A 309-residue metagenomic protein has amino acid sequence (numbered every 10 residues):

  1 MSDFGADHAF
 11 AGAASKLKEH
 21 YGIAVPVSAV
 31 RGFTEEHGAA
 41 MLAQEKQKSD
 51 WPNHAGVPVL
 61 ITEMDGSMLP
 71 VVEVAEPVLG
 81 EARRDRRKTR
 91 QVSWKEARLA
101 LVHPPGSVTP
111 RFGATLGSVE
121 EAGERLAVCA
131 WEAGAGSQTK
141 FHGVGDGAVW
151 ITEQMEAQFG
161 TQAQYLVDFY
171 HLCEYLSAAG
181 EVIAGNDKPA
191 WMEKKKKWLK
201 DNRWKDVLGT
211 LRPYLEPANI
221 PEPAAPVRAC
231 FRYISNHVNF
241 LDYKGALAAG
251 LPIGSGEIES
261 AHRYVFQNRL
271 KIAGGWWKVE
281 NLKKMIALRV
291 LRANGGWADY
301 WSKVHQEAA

Functional and structural regions predicted by a protein language model:
M1-A309: Catalytic center-proximal scaffold of phosphoryl-transfer enzymes
